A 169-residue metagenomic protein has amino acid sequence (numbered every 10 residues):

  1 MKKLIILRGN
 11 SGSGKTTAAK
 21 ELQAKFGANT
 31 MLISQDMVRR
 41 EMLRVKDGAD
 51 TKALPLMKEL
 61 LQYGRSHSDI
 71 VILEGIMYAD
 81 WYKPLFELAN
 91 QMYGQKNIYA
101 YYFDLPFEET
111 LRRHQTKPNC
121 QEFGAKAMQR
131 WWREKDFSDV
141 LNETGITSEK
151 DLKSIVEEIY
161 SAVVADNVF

Functional and structural regions predicted by a protein language model:
L7: Hydrophobic anchor at the beta1->P-loop junction of P-loop NTPases
N10: P-loop (Walker A) phosphate-binding loop of NTP-binding proteins
S13: ATP-binding Walker
T16: Walker A/P-loop
K20-H67: Conserved substrate/cofactor phosphate-moiety recognition/catalytic segment in nucleotide-dependent phosphotransferases
K52-G94: Glycine-rich phosphate-binding loop used to anchor ATP phosphates in small-molecule kinases, encompassing both
G94-R113: Conserved phosphate-donor/acceptor-positioning beta-strand/loop module used by diverse small-molecule
N119-E158: Small-molecule kinase domains that catalyze NTP-dependent phosphoryl transfer to phosphate-bearing small molecules
